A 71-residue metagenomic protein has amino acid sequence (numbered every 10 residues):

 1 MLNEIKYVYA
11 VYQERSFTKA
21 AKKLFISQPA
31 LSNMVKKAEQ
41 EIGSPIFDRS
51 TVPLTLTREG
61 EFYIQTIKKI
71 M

Functional and structural regions predicted by a protein language model:
M1-N3: Short, basic-rich loop-to-helix N-cap that marks the start of a DNA-contacting helix
I5, E41-I42, Y63-M71: Alpha-helical linker/hinge and terminal dimerization helices associated with HTH transcriptional regulators
I5-Y12, T57, I64: Hydrophobic residues on short alpha-helical segments
Y9-S27: Short helix-boundary/capping micro-motifs
K23-L24, V35, I42, Y63: Core residues of bacterial helix-turn-helix
I26, T55-R58: A structural signal for alpha-helical segments
E39-L56: A short LG(V/I)-centered, amphipathic sequence patch enriched for acidic residue(s) preceding the LG motif
